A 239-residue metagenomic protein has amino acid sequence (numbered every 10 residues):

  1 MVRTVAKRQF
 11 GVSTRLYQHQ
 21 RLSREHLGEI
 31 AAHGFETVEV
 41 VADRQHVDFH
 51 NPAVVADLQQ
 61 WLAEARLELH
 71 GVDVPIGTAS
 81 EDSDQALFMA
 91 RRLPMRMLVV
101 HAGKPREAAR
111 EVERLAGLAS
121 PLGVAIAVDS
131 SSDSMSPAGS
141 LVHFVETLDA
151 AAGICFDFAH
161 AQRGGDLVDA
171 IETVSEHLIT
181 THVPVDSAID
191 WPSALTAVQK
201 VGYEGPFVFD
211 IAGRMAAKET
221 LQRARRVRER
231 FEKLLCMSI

Functional and structural regions predicted by a protein language model:
V2-G11, L16-E36, D84, M89-P94 (+1 more regions): Histidine-acidic metal/acid-base catalytic patches
V12, G71, I126-S130, F156-D157: Short catalytic-loop micro-motif centered on adjacent basic/acidic residues
G28, F35-V112, P121-A125, S187 (+2 more regions): Structural motif corresponding to the early beta-alpha repeats
L58, L115, A224-R226: Short, aromatic/basic amphipathic alpha-helical patches
D73, H101, S131, H160 (+1 more regions): Histidine-centered active-site/metal-ligand motif
R106-A108, S134-P137, Q162: Short, well-ordered, mixed-charge alpha-helical segments that flank or form enzyme active sites
A109, L118, V145-E146: S-adenosylmethionine/decaboxylated-SAM
P121-V142, G153: Conserved anion-binding
